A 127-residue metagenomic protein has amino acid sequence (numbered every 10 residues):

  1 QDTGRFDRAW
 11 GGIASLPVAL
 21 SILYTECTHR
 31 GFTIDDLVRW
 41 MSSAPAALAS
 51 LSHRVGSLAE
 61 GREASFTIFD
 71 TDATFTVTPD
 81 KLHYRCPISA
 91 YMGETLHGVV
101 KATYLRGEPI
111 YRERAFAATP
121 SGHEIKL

Functional and structural regions predicted by a protein language model:
Q1-A73: His/Asp/Glu-enriched, well-ordered alpha-helical/loop segment that forms or immediately abuts the divalent-metal
R5-R8, E60-K126: C-terminal cap of metal-dependent C-N hydrolases
